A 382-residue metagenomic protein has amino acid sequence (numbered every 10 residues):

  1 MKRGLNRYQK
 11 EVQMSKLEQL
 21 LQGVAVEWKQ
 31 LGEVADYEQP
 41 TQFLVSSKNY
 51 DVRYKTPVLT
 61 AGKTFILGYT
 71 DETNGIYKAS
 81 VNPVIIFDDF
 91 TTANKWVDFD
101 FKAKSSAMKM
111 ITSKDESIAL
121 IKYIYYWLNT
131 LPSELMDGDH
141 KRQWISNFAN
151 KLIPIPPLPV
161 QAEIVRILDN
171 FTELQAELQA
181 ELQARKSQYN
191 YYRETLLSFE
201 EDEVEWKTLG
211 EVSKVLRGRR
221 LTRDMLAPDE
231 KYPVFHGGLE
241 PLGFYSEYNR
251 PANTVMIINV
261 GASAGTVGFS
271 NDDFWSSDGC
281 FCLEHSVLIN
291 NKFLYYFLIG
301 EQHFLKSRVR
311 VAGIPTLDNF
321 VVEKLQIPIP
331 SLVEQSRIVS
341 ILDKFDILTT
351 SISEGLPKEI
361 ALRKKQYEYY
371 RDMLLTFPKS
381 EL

Functional and structural regions predicted by a protein language model:
M1-L382: Charged, alpha-helix-forming regions
